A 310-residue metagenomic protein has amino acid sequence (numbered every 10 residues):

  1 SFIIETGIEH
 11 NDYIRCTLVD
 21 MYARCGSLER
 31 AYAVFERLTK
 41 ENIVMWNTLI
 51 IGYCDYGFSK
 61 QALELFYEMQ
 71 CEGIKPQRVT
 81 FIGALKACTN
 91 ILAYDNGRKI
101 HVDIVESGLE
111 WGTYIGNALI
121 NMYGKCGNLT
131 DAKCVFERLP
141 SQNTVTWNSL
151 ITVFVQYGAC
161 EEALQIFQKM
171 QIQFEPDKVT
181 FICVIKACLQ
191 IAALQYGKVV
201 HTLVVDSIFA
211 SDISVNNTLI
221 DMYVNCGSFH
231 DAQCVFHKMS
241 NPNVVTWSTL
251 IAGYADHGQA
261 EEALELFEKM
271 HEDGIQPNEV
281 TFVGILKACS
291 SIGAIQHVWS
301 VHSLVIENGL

Functional and structural regions predicted by a protein language model:
G7, L38, N42, G73 (+9 more regions): Inter-helix linker motif
N11, R15-C16, A31, N42 (+23 more regions): Pentatricopeptide repeat
Y56-I82, A93: Hydrophobic or amphipathic alpha-helical targeting/insertion segments
